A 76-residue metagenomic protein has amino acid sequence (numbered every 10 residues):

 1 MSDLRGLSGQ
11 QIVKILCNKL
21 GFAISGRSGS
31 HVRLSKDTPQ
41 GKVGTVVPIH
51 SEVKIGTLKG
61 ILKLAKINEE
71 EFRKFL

Functional and structural regions predicted by a protein language model:
M1-L76: Basic nucleic-acid-binding interfaces
